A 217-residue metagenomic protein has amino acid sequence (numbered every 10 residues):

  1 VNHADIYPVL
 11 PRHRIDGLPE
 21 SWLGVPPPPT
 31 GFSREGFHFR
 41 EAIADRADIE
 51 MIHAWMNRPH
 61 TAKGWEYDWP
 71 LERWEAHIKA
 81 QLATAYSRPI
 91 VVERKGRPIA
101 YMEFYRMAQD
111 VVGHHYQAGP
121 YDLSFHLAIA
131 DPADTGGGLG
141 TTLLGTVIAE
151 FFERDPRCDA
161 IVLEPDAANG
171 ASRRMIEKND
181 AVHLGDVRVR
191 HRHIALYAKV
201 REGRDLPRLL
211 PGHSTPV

Functional and structural regions predicted by a protein language model:
V1-R46, D205-V217: Conserved N-terminal entry element of GNAT/NAT acetyltransferase domains
W69-P89: Active-site rim helix/loop that mediates acceptor-substrate recognition in acyltransferases
A83-D122, P132: Acetyl-CoA-dependent GNAT
R106-A108, V182-L196: Conserved catalytic-core motifs of GNAT/GCN5-like acyltransferases
Y121, V189-V217: C-terminal "cap" of GNAT-fold acetyltransferases
F125-G138: A short, internal acetyl-CoA/4′-phosphopantetheine-binding micro-motif in the GNAT/acyltransferase core
G136-F152, R174, K178: Conserved acetyl-CoA-binding loop-helix of GNAT-fold acetyltransferases
I161-R173, R190: Conserved beta-strand-loop-alpha-helix junction that forms the acyl-donor binding cleft
